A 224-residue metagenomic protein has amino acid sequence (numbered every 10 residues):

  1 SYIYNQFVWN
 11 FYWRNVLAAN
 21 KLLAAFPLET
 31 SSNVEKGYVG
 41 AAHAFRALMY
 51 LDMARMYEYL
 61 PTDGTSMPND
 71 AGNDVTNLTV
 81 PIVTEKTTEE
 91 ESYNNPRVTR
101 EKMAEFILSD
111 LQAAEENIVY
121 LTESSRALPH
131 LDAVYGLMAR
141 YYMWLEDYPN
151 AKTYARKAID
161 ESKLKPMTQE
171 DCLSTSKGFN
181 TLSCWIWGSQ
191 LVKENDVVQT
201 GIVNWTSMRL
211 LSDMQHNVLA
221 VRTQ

Functional and structural regions predicted by a protein language model:
S1-Y59, V98, E116-V119: Conserved, well-structured interaction surfaces
N10-Y12, G40, N73, V80 (+1 more regions): Start-of-helix signal in alpha-solenoid helical-repeat scaffolds, especially tetratricopeptide repeats
S31-Y38, F45, L78, M103 (+1 more regions): Structural signature of alpha-solenoid helical repeat junctions
M56-E105: Short coil/linker segments at helix-helix boundaries
T79-V80, L128, D147, K152-Q224: Hydrophobic-face positions in mid-chain alpha helices that act as interaction patches
I118-K152, R156: Aromatic- and glycine-enriched pocket-lining scaffold segments that form the walls of small-molecule binding clefts
